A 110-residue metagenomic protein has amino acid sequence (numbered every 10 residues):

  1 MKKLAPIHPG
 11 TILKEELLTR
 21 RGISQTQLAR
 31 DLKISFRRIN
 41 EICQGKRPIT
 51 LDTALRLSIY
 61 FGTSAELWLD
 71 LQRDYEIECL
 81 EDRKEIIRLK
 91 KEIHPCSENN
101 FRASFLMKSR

Functional and structural regions predicted by a protein language model:
M1-I23, D70: A short, Lys/Arg-rich alpha-helix, primarily the initiator
L17-L18, G62, R73, D82: A generic structural signal for secondary-structure junctions that act as hinges or helix/strand caps at the edges
G22-E41: Short alpha-helical DNA-recognition segment
K33, Q44, R73: Residue-level detection of the helix-turn-helix DNA-binding "recognition helix"
K46-I59: Short, basic-rich loop-to-helix N-cap that marks the start of a DNA-contacting helix
L69-R110: Short, charged recognition helix plus adjacent turn of helix-turn-helix-like nucleic-acid-binding domains
